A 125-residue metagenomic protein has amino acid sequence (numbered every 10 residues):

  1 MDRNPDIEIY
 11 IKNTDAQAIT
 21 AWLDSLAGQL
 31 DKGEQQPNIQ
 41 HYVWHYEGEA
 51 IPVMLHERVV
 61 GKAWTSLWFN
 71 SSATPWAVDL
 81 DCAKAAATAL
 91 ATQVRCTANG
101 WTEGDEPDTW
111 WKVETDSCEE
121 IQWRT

Functional and structural regions predicted by a protein language model:
M1-Q36: Long, hydrophobic N-terminal alpha-helical segment
D2-D6, K62-W64, A87: A general secondary-structure signal for short beta-strands and their flanking turns/coil in non-transmembrane regions
I11-T14, N70-S72, A86: Structural motif
D15-I19, T74-C82: Short amphipathic alpha-helical segments
Q17-T20, D31-Q36, L55-V60, A98-G100 (+1 more regions): Positively charged, small/polar-rich N-terminal and surface patches that mediate targeting and assembly and bind
D31-W76: Short, intrinsically disordered low-complexity segments
A50-P52, D79-L80, D105-P107: Short, surface-exposed coil-to-beta transition loops
K84-T125: Acidic, proline/glycine-rich low-complexity IDRs
